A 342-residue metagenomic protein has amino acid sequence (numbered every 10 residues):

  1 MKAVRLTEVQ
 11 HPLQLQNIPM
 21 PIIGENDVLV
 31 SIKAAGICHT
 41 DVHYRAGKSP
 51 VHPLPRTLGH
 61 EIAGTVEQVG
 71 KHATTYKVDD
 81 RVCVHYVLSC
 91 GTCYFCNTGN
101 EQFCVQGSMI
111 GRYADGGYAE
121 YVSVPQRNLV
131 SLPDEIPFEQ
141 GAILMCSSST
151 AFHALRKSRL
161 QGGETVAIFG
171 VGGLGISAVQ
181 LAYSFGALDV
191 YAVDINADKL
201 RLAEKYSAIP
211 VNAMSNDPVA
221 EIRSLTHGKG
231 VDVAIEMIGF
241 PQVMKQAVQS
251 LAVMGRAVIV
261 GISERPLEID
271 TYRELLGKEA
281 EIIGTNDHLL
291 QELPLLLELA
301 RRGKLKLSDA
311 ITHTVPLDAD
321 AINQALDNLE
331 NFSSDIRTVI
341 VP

Functional and structural regions predicted by a protein language model:
P21-A35, K48-Y94, P133-I136: Glycine-rich beta-strand-centered segment in the early N-terminal region that forms part of a ligand/cofactor-binding
C90-F169: NAD(P)H dinucleotide-binding glycine-rich loop of Rossmann-like/cofactor-binding domains, especially the beta1-alpha1
D134-N216, A220: Mid-domain Rossmann-like dinucleotide-binding core that forms the NAD(H)/NADP(H) cofactor-binding site
S158, R201, Y206-E281: Glycine-rich cofactor phosphate-binding loops and adjacent beta1-alpha1 units of small-molecule cofactor enzyme domains
N196, S263, H288: Residues in the short beta-alpha loop(s) of Rossmann-like NAD(P)-binding domains
K245-Q249, L290-P342: C-terminal hydrophobic helical "lid"/dimerization subdomain of Rossmann-like NAD(P)H-dependent oxidoreductases
